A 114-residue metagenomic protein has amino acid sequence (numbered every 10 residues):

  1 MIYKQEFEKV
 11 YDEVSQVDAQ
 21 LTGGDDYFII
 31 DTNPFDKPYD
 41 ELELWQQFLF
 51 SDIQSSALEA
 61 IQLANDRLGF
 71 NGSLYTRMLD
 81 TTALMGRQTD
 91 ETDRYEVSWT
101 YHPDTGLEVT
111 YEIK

Functional and structural regions predicted by a protein language model:
M1-Q16: N-terminal, intrinsically disordered, polar/charged segments of Gram-positive cell-envelope systems that serve as
E13-S15, T82-L84, D93: Residues that act as N-cap/strand-start positions at coil-to-secondary-structure junctions
T22-M85: Mature extracytoplasmic domains of secretory-pathway proteins
Q88-L107, Y111: Short, exposed beta-strand-loop hairpins at the edges of beta-sheets in extracellular/periplasmic proteins
